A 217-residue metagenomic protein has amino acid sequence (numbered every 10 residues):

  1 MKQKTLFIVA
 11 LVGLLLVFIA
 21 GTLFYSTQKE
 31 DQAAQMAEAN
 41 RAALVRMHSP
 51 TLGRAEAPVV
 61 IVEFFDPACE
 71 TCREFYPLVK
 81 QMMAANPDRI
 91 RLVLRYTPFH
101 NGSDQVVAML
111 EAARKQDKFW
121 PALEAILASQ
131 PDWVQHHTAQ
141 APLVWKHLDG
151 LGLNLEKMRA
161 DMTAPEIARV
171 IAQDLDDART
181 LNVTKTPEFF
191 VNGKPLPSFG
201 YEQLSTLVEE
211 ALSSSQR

Functional and structural regions predicted by a protein language model:
M1-L23, K146-R217: C-terminal cap of thioredoxin/glutaredoxin-like
T27-A42: Ser/Thr/Pro/Gly-rich low-complexity linker/stalk segments immediately outside membranes or between
A42-V59, A84: A short beta-strand-turn-helix
A43-L44, E74, V170: Short secondary-structure boundary/capping elements
R46-P50, L78-K80, L175-D177: A generic local structural motif
P50-L52, W133, L196: Short clusters of hydrophobic/aromatic residues that line enzyme substrate/ligand-binding pockets
R54, E63, S198: Conserved strand-loop elements at the edges of beta-sheets that form or border functional pockets
A57, V62-A68, R73-D149, R179-T184 (+1 more regions): Structural alpha/beta surface segment adjacent to cysteine/selenocysteine redox centers across thiol/disulfide enzymes
